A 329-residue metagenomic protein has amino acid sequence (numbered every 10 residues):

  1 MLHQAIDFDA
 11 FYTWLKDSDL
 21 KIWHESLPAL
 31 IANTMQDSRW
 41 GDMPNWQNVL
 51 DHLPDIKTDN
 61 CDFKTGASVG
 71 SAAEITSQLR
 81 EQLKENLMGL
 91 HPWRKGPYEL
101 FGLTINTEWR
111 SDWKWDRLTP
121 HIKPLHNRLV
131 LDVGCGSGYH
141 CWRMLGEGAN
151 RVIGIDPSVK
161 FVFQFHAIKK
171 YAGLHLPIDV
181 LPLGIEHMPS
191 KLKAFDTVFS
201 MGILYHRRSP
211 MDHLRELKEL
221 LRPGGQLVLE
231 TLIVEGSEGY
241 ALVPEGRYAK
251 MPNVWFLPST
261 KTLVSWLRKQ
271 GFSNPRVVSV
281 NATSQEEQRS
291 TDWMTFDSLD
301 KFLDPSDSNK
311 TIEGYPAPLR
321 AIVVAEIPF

Functional and structural regions predicted by a protein language model:
M1-S111, V243-E245, V264, Q288-P305 (+1 more regions): N-terminal accessory regions of S-adenosyl-L-methionine
E108-R128: Conserved alpha-helix/loop element of class I SAM-dependent methyltransferases that forms part of the SAM/SAH-binding
R128-G136: Conserved class I S-adenosyl-L-methionine
S137-G148: Conserved SAM-binding loop of SAM-dependent methyltransferases across substrates and taxa, primarily the Class I
D196-P210: A short SAM/SAH-binding and catalytic strip from SAM-dependent methyltransferases
M211-Q226: A short glycine-rich, Lys/Arg-flanked "PGG" loop and its adjoining helix->strand segment in the class I
L232-V254: Short, glycine-/aromatic-enriched active-site segment of Class I SAM-dependent methyltransferases
W255-G271: Short alpha-helix
